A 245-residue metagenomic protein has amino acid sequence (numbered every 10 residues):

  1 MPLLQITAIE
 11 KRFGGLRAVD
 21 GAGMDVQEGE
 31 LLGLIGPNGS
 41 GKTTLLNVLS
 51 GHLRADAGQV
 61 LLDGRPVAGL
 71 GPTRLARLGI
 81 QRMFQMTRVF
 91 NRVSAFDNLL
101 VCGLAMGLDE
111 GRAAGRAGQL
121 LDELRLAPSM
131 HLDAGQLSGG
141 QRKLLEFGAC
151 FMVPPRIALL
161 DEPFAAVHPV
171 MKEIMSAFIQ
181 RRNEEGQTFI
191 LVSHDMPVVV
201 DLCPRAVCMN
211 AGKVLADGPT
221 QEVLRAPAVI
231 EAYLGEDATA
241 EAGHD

Functional and structural regions predicted by a protein language model:
P2-Q5, I9-E236, A242-D245: Glycine-rich phosphate-binding loops of nucleotide-dependent enzymes
